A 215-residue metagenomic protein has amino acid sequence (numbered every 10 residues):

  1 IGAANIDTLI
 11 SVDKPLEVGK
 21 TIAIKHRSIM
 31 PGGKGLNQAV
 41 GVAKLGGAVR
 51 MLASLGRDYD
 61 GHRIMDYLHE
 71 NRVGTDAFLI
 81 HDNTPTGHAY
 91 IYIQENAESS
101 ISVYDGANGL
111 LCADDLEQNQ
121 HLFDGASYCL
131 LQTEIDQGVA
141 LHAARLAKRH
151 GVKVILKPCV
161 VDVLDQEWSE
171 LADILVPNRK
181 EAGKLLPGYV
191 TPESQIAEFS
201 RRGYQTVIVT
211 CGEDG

Functional and structural regions predicted by a protein language model:
I1, H26, L52-R57, T75-T86 (+2 more regions): Beta-strand->loop->alpha-helix junctions that form or flank phosphate-binding loops in nucleotide-handling enzymes
I1-S54, Y59-V73: Glycine-rich phosphate/adenosyl-contacting loop at the front of the ribokinase-like
V40, H88-Y92, S100, G215: Short beta-strand scaffold segments in enzyme catalytic cores
S54, D76-H81, I91-Y128, T133: Conserved phosphate-binding/catalytic loop of the ribokinase/pfkB sugar-kinase fold
R57-D58, E134-G138, P158-D162: Short beta->alpha connector loops
Y59-N71, A89-I93, A97, D115: Active-site-proximal loop->helix
A144-G215: Conserved phosphate/ATP/ADP-binding segment of small-molecule kinases
